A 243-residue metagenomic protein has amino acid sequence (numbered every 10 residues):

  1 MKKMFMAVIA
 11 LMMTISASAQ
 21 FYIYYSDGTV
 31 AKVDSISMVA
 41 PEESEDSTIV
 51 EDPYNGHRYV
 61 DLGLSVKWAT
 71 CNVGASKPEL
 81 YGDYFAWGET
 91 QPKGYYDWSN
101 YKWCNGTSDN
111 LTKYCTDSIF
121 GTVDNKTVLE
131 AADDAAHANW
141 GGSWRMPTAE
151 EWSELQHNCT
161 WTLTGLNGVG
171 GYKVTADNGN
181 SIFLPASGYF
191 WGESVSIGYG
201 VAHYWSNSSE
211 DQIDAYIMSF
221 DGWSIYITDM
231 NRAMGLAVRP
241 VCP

Functional and structural regions predicted by a protein language model:
M1-M4: Positively charged n-region of N-terminal signal peptides that target proteins for export
A10-L11: Short, linear, compositionally biased motifs with a strong N-terminal bias
T14-S18: N-terminal signal peptide c-region/cleavage motif recognized by signal peptidases
A19-Y54: Sec-dependent signal peptide cleavage junction
E45-P243: Conserved positions within compact, well-structured domain cores
